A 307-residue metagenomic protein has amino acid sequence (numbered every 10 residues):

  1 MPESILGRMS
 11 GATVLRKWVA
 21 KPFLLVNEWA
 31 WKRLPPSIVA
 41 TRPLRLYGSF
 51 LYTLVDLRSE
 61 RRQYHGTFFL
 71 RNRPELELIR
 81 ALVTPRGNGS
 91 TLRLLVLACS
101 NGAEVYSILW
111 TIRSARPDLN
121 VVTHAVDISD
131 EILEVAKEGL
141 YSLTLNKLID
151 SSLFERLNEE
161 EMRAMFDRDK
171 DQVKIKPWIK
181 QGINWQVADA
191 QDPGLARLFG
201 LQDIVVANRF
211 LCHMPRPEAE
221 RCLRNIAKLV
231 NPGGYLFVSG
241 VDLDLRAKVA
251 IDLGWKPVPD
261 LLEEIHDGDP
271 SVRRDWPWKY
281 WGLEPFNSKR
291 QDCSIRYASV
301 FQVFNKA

Functional and structural regions predicted by a protein language model:
G7-R8, A12-L95: Conserved AdoMet
A98-S100, D127: Conserved S-adenosyl-L-methionine
N101-D118: Conserved SAM-binding loop of SAM-dependent methyltransferases across substrates and taxa, primarily the Class I
V122-G200, V206, F210: Extended basic-aromatic, gly/pro-enriched interface segments that bind polyanionic ligands
Y141-Q172, K248-A298: Conserved Class I S-adenosyl-L-methionine
C212-M214, D244: A short His-aromatic
E220-P232: A short glycine-rich, Lys/Arg-flanked "PGG" loop and its adjoining helix->strand segment in the class I
P232-V241: Conserved beta-strand signature within the Rossmann-like core of class I S-adenosyl-L-methionine
